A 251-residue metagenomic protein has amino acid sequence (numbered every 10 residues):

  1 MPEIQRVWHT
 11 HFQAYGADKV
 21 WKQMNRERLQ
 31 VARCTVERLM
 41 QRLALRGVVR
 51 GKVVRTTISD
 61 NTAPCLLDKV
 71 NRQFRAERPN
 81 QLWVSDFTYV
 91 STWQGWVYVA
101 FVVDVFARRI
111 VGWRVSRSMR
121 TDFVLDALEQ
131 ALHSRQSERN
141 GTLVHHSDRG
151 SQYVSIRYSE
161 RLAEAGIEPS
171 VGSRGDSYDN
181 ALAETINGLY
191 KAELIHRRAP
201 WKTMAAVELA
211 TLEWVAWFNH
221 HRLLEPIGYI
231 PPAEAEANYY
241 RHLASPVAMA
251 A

Functional and structural regions predicted by a protein language model:
M1-A251: Charged DNA-binding/catalytic regions of mobile-element recombinases
